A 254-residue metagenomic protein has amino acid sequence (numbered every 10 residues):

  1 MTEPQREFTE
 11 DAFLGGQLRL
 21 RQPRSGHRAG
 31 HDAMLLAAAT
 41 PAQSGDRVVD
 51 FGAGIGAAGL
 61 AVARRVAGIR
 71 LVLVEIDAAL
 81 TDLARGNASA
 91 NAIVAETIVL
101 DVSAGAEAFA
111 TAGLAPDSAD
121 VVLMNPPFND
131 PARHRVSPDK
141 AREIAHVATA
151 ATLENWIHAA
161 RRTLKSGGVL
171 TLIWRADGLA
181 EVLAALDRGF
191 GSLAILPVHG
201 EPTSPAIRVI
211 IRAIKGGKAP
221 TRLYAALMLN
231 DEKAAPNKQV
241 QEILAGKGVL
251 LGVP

Functional and structural regions predicted by a protein language model:
M1-A12, G68, A90, A108-P116 (+1 more regions): Short, low-complexity, intrinsically disordered N-terminal peptides in bacterial proteins
T2-Q43: Class I SAM-dependent transferase core
R19, R70, V94-E96, G191-A194: Conserved beta-strand segments of alpha/beta enzyme cores
S25, A29, T149-A206: Conserved Class I SAM-dependent methyltransferase catalytic core
L36, W156, A213: Residue-level signal for inorganic ion chemistry
A39-R135: Conserved SAM/SAH cofactor-binding pocket of Class I
P126-N155: Mobile active-site "lid"/loop adjacent to the S-adenosyl-L-methionine
P205-P254: SAM/dcSAM-binding transferase cores
